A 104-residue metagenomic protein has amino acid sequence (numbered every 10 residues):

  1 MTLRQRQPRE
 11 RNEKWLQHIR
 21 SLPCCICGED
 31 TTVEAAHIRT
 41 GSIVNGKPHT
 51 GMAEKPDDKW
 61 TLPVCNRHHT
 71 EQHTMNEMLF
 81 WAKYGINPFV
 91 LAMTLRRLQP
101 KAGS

Functional and structural regions predicted by a protein language model:
M1-W15, G103-S104: Arg/Lys-rich, low-complexity, intrinsically disordered N-terminal tails that contact nucleic acids
E10-I43: Short cysteine-rich loop/turn motifs with clustered Cys
E13, E54, H69: Generic anion/oxyanion-binding catalytic loop in active/binding sites
R39-G46, L79-P88: Short cysteine/histidine-rich metal-coordination sites, predominantly Zn2+-binding motifs
V44-T61, K83: Short linker/helix segments within small regulatory modules
D57-A82: Short Cys/His-centered divalent metal-binding micro-motifs
D58-P63, I86-S104: Short Fe-S-cluster ligation motifs
